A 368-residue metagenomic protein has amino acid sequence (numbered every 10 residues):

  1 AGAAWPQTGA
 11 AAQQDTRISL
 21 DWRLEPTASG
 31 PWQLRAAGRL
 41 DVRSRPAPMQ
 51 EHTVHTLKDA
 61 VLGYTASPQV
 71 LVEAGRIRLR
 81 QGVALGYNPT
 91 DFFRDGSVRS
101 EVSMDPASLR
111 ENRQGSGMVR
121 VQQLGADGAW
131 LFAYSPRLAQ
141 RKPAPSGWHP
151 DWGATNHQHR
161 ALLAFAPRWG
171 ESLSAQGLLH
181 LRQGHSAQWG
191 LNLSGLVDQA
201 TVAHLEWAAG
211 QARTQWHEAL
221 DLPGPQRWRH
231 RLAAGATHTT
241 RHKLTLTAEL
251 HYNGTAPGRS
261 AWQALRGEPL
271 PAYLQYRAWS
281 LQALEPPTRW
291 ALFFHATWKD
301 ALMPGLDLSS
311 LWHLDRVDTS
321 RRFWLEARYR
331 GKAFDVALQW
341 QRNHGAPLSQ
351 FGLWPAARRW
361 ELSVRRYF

Functional and structural regions predicted by a protein language model:
A1, I18, W32-G38, V72-A74 (+10 more regions): Transmembrane beta-strands of outer-membrane beta-barrel proteins
G2-Q7, L24-P26, G38-S44, R76-R80 (+10 more regions): Transmembrane beta-strands of outer-membrane beta-barrel pores
A10-I18, T53-K58, R113-G117, L124 (+6 more regions): Residues that define the transmembrane beta-barrel architecture of outer-membrane proteins
S19-R23, A60-G63, R120-Q122, A164-A166 (+7 more regions): Outer-membrane beta-barrel architecture
L24-G30, A66-P68, L124-D127, P167-E171 (+7 more regions): Outer-membrane beta-barrel strand-turn architecture
E25-A139, P167, G345: Outer membrane beta-barrel
Q69, P106-S260: Signature for the C-terminal beta-barrel architecture of outer-membrane proteins
L292-A296, Y329-F334, W340-R342, W354-F368: Outer-membrane beta-barrel "beta-signal"
